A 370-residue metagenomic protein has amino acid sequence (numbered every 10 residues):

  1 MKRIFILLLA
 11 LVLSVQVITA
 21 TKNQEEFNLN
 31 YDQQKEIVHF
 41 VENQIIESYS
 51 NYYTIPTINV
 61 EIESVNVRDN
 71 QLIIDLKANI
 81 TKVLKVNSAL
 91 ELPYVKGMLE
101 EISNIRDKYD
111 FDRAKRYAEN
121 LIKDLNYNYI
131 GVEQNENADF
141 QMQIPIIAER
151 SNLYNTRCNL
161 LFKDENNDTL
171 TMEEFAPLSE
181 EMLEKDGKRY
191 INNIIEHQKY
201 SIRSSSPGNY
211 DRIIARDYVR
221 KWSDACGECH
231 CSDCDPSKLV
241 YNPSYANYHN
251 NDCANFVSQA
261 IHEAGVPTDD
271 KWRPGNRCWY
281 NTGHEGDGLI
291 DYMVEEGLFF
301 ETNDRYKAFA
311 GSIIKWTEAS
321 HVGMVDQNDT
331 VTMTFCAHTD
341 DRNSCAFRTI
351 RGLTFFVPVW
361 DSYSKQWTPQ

Functional and structural regions predicted by a protein language model:
M1-I4: Positively charged n-region of N-terminal signal peptides that target proteins for export
S14-N28: Sec-dependent signal peptide cleavage junction
N70-K82: A short hydrophobic beta-strand element
I80-G97, I130: Short, cysteine-centered beta-strand-loop-beta hairpins and adjacent loop/turn segments enriched in charged/polar
K108-I214: Non-catalytic propeptide/linker segments at domain boundaries
N192-C278: N-terminal capping segments
N276-R342: ...with weaker cross-activation on analogous glycine-rich loops/strands in unrelated enzymes
T334, R348-Q370: Low-complexity, Gly/Ser/Thr/Pro-rich intrinsically disordered linker/tail segments
